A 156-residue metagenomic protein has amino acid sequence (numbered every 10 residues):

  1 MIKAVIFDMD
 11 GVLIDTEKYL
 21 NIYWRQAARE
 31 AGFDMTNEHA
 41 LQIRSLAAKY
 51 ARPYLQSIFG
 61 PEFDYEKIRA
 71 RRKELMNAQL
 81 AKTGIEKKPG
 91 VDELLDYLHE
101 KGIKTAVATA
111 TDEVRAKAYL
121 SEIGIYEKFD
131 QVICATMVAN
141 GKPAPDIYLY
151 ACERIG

Functional and structural regions predicted by a protein language model:
I2-E93, Y97-K101, V114, Y126: N-terminal helical cap/lid subdomain that shapes the substrate entry/recognition surface in HAD-like hydrolases
G84-E86, A106, D112-G156: Substrate-recognition "cap/lid" segment bordering the active-site pocket of phosphatases
